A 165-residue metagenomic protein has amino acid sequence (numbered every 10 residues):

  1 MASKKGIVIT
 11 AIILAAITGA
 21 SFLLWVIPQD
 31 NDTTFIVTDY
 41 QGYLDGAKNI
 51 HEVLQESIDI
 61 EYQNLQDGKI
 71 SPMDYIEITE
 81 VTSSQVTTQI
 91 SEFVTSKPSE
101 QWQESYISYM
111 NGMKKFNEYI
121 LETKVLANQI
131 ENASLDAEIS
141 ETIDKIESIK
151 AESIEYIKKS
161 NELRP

Functional and structural regions predicted by a protein language model:
M1-L24: N-terminal Sec-pathway targeting helices
A2, D32, I36, P98-Q101 (+1 more regions): Juxtamembrane loop-transmembrane helix junctions in multi-pass integral membrane proteins, especially the extracellular
T18-D39: Transmembrane signal-anchor/signal-peptide helices with a preference for the extracytoplasmic
L24-D30, Q55-D59, T87-K97: Short, charge-rich amphipathic alpha-helices with coiled-coil/heptad character
T33-E80, N117-P165: C-terminal amphipathic alpha-helix
I76, S83-F93, I157: C-terminal halves and exits of single transmembrane alpha-helices
S84, S108-I120: Heptad-repeat alpha-helical coiled-coil/4-helix-bundle sensor or tether segments in soluble regions
V86-M110, L163-P165: Short, solvent-exposed, charged loop/turn and helix-capping segments that join or cap alpha-helices on peripheral
